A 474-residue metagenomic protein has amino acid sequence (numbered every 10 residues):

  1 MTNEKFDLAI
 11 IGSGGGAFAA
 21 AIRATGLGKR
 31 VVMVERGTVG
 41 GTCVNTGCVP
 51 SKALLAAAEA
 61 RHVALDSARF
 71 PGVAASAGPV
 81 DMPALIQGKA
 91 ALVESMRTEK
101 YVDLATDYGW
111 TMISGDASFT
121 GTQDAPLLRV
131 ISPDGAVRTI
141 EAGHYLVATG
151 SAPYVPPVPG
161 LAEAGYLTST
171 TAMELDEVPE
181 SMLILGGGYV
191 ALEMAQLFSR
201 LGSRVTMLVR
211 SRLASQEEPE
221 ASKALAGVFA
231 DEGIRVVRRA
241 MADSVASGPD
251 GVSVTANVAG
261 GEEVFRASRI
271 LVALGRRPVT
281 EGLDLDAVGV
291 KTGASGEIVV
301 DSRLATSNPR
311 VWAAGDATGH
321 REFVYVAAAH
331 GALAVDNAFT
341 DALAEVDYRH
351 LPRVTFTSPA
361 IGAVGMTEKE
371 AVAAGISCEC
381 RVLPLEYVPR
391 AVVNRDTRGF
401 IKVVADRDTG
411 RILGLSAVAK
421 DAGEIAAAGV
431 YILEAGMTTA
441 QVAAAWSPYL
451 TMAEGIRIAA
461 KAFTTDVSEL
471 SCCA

Functional and structural regions predicted by a protein language model:
T2-G14, V178-L185: Beta1/beta-strand and adjacent pyrophosphate-binding region of the FAD-binding site in flavoprotein oxidoreductases
N3-F6, I22-K29, V34-V178, S211-S215 (+4 more regions): Glycine-rich flavin
A9-G16, T25-G37, T42, V49 (+4 more regions): Flexible, glycine-rich terminal cap/loop adjacent to redox cofactors in electron-transfer oxidoreductases
A9-I11, A117, T139-G150, I184-L185 (+3 more regions): Short hydrophobic core segments
G16-A20, T42, Y166, A191-M194 (+1 more regions): Short glycine/serine/threonine-rich phosphate/pyrophosphate-binding segments that cradle anionic phosphate groups
C48, H144-R204, L208, D286-V288 (+2 more regions): Glycine-rich dinucleotide-binding loop and its adjacent helix/turn
T111-S114, S118-S132, L201-S302, M366 (+2 more regions): A Rossmann-like FAD-binding core segment of flavoenzymes
A162-V178, V264-T340, E424, A428 (+1 more regions): FAD-site-proximal beta/loop scaffold in flavoenzymes
